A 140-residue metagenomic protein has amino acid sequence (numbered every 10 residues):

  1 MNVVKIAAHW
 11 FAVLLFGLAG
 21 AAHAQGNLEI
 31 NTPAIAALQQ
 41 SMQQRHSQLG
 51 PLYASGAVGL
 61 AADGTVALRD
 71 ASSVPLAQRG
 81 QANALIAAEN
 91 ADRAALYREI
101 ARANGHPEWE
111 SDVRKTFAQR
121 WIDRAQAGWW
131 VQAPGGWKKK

Functional and structural regions predicted by a protein language model:
N2-F11: Bacterial N-terminal signal peptides that target proteins for export
A12-V13, K140: Terminal, compositionally biased segments
G20-A24: Sec/Tat signal peptide C-region and signal peptidase I cleavage site
Q25-K140: Anionic, Ser/Thr-rich low-complexity intrinsically disordered regions
